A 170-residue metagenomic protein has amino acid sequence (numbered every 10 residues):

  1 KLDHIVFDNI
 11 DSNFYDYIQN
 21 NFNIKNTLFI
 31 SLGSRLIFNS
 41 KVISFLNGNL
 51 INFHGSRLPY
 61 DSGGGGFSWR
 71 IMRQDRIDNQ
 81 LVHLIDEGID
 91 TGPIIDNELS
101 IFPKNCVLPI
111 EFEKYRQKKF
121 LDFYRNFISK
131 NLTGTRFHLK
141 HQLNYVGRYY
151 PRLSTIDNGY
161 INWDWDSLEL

Functional and structural regions predicted by a protein language model:
K1-N9: Conserved nucleotide-sugar phosphate-binding/catalytic loop shared by glycosyltransferases and other
D3-H4, N23, T27: Histidine/cysteine-enriched polar flanking segments
V6-F7, I30-S34, N162: Small/polar loops that bind or transfer phosphate-bearing groups
N9-I10, K104-V107, W163-D166: Short coil/turn linker and secondary-structure boundary residues
S12-K25: Short amphipathic alpha-helix with an adjacent loop that forms part of the alpha/beta core around
I30-R148: Donor/substrate-binding cores of folate-linked one-carbon enzymes
K140-L170: Internal anion-binding site segments
